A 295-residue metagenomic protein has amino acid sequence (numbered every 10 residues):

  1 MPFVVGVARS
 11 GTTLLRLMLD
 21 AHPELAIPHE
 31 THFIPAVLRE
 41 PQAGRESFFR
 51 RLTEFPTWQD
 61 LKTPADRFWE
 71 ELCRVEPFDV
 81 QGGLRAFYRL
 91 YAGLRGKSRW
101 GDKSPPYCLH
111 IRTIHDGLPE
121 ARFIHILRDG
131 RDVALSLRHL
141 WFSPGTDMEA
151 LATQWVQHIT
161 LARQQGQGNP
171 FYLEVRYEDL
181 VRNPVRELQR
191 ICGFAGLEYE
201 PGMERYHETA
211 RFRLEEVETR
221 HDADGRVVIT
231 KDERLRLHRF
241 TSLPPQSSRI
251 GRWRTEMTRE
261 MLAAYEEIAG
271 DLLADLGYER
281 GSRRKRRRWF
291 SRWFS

Functional and structural regions predicted by a protein language model:
M1-P2, R138, R163-G166, G193-S295: PAPS-dependent sulfotransferases, especially Golgi type II membrane carbohydrate sulfotransferases
P2, K97-W100, R122: Short active-site oxyanion
V7: P-loop (Walker A) phosphate-binding loop of NTP-binding proteins
T13-E24: A conserved segment at the C-terminal end of the G1
A26-H110, Q246-S247: PAPS-dependent sulfation machinery
P77-Y91, C108, G117, A121 (+3 more regions): PAPS-dependent sulfotransferase catalytic domain
T113-I114: Short active-site loop/helix that positions an aromatic residue
